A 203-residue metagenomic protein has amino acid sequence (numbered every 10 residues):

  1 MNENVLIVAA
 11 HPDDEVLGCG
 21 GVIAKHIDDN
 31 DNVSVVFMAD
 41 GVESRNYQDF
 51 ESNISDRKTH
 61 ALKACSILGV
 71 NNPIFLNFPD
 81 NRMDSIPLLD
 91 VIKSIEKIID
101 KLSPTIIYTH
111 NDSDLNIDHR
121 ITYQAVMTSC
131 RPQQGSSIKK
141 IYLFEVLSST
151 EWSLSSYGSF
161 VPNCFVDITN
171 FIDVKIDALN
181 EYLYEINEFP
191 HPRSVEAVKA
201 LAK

Functional and structural regions predicted by a protein language model:
M1-V8, K25, D29, D49-S52 (+3 more regions): Metal-dependent de-N-acetylase/amidase catalytic core
I7-L17: Short, glycine-rich nucleotide/cofactor-binding loops
A10, M38-D40, V146: Cofactor-binding loop segments of dinucleotide-utilizing enzymes, especially the Rossmann-like FAD- and NAD(P)+-binding
D14, V42-S44, R82, T150: Flexible, glycine-rich phosphate/dinucleotide-binding loops and adjacent beta-alpha linkers at cofactor/substrate
L17-A39: Histidine-anchored nucleotide/phosphate-binding helix
L17-G18, D56, D90: Short, conserved clusters of charged catalytic residues that mark active-site and nucleotide-handling motifs
G18-C19, S44, Y123, V174: Hydrophobic positions within alpha-helical membrane elements
A39, E43-N71: Short, surface-exposed acidic-centric catalytic microdomains
